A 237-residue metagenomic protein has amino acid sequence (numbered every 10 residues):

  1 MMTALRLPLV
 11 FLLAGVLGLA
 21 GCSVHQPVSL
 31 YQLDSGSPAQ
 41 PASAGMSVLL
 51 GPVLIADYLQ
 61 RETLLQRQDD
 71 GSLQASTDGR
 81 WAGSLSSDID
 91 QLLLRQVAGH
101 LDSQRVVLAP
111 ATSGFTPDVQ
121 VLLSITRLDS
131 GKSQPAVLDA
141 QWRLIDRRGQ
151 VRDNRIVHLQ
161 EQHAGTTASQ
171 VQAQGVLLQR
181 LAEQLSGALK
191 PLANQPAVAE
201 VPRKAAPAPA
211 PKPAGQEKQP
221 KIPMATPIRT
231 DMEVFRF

Functional and structural regions predicted by a protein language model:
M1-C22: Sec-dependent bacterial lipoprotein signal peptides
A20-L85, N194-F237: A structural "domain/chain start" motif
V48-G51, P110-G131: A short, hydrophobic beta-strand-centered structural micro-motif
L73-R80, G149-Q184: Short secondary-structure boundary motifs at beta->alpha junctions and helix caps
S86, D90-L94, G175-L178, A182 (+1 more regions): Extracytoplasmic/secreted envelope proteins and their assembly/folding machinery, especially bacterial periplasmic
L94-D102, S186-N194: Sec-exported extracytoplasmic/periplasmic mature domains
L101-S113: Short beta-strand->alpha-helix linker/helix-N-cap micro-motif that forms a surface specificity/interaction loop
G131-E161: Amphipathic beta-strand/beta-sheet edge segments enriched in Tyr/Trp
